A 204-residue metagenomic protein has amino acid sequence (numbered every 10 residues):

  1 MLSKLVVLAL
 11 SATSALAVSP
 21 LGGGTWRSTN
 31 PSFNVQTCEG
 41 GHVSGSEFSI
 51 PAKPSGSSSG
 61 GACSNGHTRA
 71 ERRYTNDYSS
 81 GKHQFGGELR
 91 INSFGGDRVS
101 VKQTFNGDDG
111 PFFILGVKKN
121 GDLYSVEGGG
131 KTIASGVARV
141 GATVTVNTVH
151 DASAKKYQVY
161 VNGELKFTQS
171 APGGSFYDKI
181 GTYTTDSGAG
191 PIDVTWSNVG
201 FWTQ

Functional and structural regions predicted by a protein language model:
M1-A17: Fungal secretory targeting signals
S19-G24, D77-L89, G96-G107, S170-Q204: Ligand-recognition surfaces built from glycine- and aromatic
L21-G24, D122-T145: Short, aromatic/His-centered strand-loop micro-motif at the edge of beta-sheets
S28-I50: Extracellular glycan-recognition surfaces and repeat-rich motifs
H42-G121: Secretory/extracellular carbohydrate-interaction modules and structurally similar beta-sandwich "look-alikes"
G87, G141-D151, Y157-V159: Short tryptophan-centered beta-strand motifs in secreted/extracellular beta-sheet-rich domains of glycan-recognition
F113-I114, V137-V149, P172: Flexible, surface-exposed loop/gating regions in the mature catalytic domains of secreted/periplasmic hydrolases
Y160-E164: Short strand-turn-strand beta-turns centered on an Asx-Gly dipeptide
